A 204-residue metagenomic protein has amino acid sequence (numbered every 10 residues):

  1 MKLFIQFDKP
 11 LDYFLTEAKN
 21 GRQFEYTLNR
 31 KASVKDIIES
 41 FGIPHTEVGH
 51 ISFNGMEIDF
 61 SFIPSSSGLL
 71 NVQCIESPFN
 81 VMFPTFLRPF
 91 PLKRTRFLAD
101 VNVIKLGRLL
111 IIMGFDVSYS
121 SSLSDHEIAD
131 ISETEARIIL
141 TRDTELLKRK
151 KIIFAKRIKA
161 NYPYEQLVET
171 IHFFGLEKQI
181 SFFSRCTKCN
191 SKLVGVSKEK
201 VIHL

Functional and structural regions predicted by a protein language model:
M1-R96: Ubiquitin-like/PB1-type beta-grasp interaction modules and other compact soluble beta-rich domains
K9-L11, V101-I104, T141-L146: Short, polar loop motifs at secondary-structure junctions
Q23-E25, K93-F97, F115-D116, S132-I138: Short active-site oxyanion
S77, S121-D125, T144-E145, I158-E165: Short, acidic/turn-prone active-site loops that include or flank metal/cofactor- and phosphate-binding residues
M82-D116: Extended interfacial segments that mediate partner engagement and assembly in macromolecular machines
G107-I111, L146-I153: Short loop/helix-cap segments at secondary-structure boundaries that form the rim of catalytic
L123-E135, L146-L147: BRCT (BRCA1 C-terminal) domain core and associated BRCT-interaction motifs
K148-R149, I153-F154, I158-L204: Cys/His-clustered metal-coordination modules, chiefly Zn-binding fingers
